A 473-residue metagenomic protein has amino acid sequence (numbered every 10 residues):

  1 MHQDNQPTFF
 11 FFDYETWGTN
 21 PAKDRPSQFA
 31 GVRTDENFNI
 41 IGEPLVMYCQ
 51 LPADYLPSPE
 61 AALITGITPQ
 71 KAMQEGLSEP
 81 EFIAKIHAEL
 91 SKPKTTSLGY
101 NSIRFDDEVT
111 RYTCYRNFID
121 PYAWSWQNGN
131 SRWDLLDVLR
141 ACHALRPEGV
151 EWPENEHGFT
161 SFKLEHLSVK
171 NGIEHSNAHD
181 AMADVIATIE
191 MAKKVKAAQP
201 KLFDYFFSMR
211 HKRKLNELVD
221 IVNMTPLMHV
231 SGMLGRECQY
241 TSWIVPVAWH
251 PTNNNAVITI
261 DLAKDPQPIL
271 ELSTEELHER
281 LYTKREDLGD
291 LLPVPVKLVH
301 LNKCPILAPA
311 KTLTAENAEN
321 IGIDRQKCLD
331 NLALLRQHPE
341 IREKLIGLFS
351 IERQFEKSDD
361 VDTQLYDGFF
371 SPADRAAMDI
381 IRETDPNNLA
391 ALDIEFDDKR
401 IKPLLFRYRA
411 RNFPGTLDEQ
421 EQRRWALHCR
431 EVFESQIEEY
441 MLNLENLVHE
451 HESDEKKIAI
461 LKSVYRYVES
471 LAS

Functional and structural regions predicted by a protein language model:
M1-G42: Entry/capping segment at the start of metal-dependent catalytic domains with acidic active-site entry clusters
D24-S27, R33-T34, N39-I67, A88-P200 (+3 more regions): Metal-dependent phosphoesterase core characteristic of DEDDh/y 3'-5' exonuclease domains
I64-F82: Metal-dependent phosphoesterase signature
G76-K94: Glycine-rich, N-terminal phosphate-binding loop and its surrounding beta-alpha-beta segment
S208-L288: Acidic catalytic cores of enzymes that act on phosphate-bearing nucleotides/polynucleotides
P251-L427: Long, charge-rich C-terminal accessory regions
E421-S473: C-terminal non-catalytic accessory extensions
